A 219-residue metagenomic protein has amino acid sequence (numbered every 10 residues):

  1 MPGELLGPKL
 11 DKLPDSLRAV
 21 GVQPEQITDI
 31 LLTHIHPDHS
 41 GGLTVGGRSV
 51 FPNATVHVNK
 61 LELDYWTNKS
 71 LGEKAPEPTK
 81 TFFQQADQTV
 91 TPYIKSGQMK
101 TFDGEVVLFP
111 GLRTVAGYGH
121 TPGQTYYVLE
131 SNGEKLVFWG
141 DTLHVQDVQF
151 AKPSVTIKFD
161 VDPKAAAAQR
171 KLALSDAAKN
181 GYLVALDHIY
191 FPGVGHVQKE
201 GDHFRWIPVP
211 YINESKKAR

Functional and structural regions predicted by a protein language model:
M1-P2, G42-T44, N68-K69, Q149-F150 (+1 more regions): Short, solvent-exposed loop/turn and secondary-structure capping segments
M1-P2, P8, E25, G41-V45 (+2 more regions): Catalytic core of the metallo-beta-lactamase
E4-D15, V128-R219: Cap/insert and terminal regions of metallo-dependent hydrolase folds
P8-V22, Q26, T55, N59-A116 (+2 more regions): Metallo-beta-lactamase
I27-D38: Metallo-beta-lactamase
T33, V58-N59, G119, F138-D141 (+1 more regions): Active-site flanking residues adjacent to catalytic metal/cofactor-binding acidic residues
T44-R48, L71-E73, K152-S154, K199-G201: Short, glycine/charged-enriched secondary-structure capping and boundary segments
